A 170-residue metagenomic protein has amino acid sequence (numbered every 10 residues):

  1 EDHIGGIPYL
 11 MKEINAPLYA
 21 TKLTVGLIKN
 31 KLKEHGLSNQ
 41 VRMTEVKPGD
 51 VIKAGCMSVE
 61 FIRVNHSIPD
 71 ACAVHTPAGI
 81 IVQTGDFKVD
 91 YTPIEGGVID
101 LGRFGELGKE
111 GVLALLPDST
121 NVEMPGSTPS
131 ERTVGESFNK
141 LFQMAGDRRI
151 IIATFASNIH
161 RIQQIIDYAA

Functional and structural regions predicted by a protein language model:
E1-A170: His/Asp/Glu-rich metal-coordinating catalytic cores of metallo-dependent phosphodiesterases/hydrolases acting on
